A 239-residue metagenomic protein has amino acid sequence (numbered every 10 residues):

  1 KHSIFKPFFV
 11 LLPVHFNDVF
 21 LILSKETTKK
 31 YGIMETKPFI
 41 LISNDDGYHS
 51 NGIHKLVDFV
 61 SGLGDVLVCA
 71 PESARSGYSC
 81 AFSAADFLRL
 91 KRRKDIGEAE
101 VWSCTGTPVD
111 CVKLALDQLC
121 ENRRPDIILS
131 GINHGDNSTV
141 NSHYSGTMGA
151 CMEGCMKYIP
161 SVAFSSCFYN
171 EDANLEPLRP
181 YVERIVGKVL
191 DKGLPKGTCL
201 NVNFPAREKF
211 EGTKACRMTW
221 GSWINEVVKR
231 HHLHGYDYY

Functional and structural regions predicted by a protein language model:
I4, L11, H15, V19-I33: Short, positively charged and aromatic/hydrophobic N-terminal segments
E35-T36, I40-S43, N51-Q118, N122-R124: A cross-family phosphate/adenosyl-ligand binding-site feature
S43, C69-P71, S130-N133, F164-S165 (+1 more regions): Short beta-strand segments
I127: Short, Asp-centered acidic motifs that coordinate Mg2+ and/or phosphate in catalytic or ligand-binding sites
D136-S145: Glycine/threonine-rich flexible loop motifs
A150-G154: Hydrophobic/aromatic ligand-binding patch that stacks against planar heteroaromatic rings of cofactors or nucleotides
C155-P177: Glycine-rich phosphate/pyrophosphate-binding loops and their adjacent beta-strand/loop elements at enzyme active sites
E176-Y239: Electrostatically charged, flexible surface regions
